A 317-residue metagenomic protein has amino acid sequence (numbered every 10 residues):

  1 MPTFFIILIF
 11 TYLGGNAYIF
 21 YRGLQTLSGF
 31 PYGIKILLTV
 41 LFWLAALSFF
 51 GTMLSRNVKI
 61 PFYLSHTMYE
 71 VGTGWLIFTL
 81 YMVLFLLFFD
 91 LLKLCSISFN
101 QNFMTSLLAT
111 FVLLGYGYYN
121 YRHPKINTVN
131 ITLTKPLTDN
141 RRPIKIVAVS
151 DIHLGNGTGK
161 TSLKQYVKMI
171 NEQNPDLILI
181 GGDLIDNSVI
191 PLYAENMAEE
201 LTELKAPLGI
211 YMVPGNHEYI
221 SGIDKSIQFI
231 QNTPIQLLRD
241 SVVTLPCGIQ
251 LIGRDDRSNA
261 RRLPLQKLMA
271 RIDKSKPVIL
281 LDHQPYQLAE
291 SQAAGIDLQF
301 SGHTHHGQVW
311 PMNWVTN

Functional and structural regions predicted by a protein language model:
M1-P124: Non-catalytic terminal accessory segments
F62-G74, C95-T105, N130-R142, S162-P175: Alpha-helical membrane-embedding segments and immediately adjacent membrane-interface amphipathic helices
F111-L137, N156-T161: Hydrophobic alpha-helical transmembrane segments in integral membrane proteins
T132-N317: Soluble catalytic domains of enzymes that build or remodel membrane lipids, polysaccharides, and related
